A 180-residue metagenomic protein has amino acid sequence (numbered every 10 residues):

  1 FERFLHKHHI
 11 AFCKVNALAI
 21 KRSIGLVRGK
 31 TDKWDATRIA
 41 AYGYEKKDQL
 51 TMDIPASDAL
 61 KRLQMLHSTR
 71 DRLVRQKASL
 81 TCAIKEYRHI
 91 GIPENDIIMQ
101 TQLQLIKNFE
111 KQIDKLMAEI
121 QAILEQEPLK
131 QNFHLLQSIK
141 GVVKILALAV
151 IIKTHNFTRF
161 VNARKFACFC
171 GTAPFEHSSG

Functional and structural regions predicted by a protein language model:
F1-I97: Phosphate- and other anionic-substrate recognition elements at nucleic-acid/protein interfaces
V15, Q131, G180: Residue-level signal for pocket-adjacent positions within structured domains
I24, L66, M117-E119, A147-A149: A short, structure-level motif marking secondary-structure boundaries and short turns
P55, L124-P128, T158-N162: Short, surface-exposed helix-loop/turn micro-motifs enriched in polar/charged residues
R88-I145, T154: Helix-hairpin-helix/helix-loop-helix acidic hairpins
H134, S138, K144, L148-G180: Phosphate-backbone recognition surface of nucleic-acid-processing proteins
